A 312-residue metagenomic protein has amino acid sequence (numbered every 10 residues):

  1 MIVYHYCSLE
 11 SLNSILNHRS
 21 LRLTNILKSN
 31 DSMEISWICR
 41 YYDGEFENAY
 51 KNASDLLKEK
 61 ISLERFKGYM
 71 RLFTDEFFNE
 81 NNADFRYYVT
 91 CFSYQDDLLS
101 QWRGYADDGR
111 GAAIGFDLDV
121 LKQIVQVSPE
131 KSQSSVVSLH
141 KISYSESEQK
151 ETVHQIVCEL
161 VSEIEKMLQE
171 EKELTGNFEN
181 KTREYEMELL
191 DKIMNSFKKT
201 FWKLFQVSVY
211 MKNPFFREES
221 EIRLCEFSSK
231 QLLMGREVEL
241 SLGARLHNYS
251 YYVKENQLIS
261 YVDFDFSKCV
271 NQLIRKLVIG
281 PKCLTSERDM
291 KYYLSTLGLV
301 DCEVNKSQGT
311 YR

Functional and structural regions predicted by a protein language model:
M1-R312: Catalytic-core loop-and-flanking beta/alpha module that positions acidic residues for ribose/phosphate chemistry
